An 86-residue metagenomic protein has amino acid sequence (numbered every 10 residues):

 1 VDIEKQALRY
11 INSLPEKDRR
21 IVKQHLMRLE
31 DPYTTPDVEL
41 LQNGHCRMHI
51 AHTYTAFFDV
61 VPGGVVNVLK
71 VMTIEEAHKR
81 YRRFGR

Functional and structural regions predicted by a protein language model:
V1, R9, S13, C46 (+2 more regions): Enriched for short, Lys/Arg-rich terminal
V1-H25: Arg/Lys-rich, positively charged N-terminal/basic patches that mediate binding to nucleic acids
A7, D18, V22, D37 (+2 more regions): Amphipathic alpha-helical interface surfaces
Q24-H49: A short, surface-exposed loop/turn module that caps and links secondary-structure elements
